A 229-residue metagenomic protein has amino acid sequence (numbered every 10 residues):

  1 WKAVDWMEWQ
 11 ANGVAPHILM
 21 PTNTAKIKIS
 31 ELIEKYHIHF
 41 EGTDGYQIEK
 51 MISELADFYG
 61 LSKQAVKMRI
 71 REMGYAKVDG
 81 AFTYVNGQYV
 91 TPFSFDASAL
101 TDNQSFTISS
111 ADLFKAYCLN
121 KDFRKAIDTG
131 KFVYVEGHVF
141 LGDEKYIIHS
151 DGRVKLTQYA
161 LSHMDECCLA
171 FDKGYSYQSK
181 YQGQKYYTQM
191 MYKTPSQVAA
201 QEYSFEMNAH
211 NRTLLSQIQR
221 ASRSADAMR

Functional and structural regions predicted by a protein language model:
W1-R229: Active-site hotspot residues in diverse enzymes, especially metal/ion-binding acidic/histidine motifs
